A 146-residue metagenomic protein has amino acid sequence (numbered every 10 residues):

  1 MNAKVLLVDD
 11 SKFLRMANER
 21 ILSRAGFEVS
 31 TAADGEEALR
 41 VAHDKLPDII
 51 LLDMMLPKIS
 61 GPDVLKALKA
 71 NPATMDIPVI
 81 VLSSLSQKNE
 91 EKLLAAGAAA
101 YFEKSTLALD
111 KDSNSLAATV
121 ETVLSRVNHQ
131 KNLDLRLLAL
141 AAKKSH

Functional and structural regions predicted by a protein language model:
D9: Conserved acidic carboxylate
K12-S30: Two-component/phosphorelay signaling modules centered on CheY-like receiver
A32-E36: Conserved Asp/Asn-Gly motif in the active-site loop of CheY-like receiver
K45-L51, L56: Active-site beta3 strand of CheY-like receiver
P57, M75: The feature encodes the CheY-like receiver
L109-S113, E121-H146: CheY-like receiver
